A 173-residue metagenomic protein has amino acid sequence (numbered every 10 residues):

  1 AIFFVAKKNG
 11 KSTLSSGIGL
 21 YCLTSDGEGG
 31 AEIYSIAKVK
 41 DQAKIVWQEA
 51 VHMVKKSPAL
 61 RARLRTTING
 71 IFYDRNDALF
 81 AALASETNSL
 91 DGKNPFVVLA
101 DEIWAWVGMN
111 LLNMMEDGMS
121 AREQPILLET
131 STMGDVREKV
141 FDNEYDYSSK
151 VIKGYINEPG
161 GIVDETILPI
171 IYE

Functional and structural regions predicted by a protein language model:
A1-E173: Phosphate/NTP-binding elements of NTP-utilizing enzymes
